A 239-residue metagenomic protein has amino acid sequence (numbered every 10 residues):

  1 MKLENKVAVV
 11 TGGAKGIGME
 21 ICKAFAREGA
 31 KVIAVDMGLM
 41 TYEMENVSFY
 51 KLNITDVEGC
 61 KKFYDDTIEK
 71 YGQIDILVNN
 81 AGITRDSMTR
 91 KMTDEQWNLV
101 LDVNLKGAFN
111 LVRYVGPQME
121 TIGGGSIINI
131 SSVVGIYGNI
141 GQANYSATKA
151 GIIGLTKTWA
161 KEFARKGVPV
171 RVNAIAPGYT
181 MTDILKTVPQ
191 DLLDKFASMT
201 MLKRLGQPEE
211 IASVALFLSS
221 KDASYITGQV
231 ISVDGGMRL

Functional and structural regions predicted by a protein language model:
M88-T89, T93-L101, L185, F196: Substrate-binding pocket helix/loop in short-chain dehydrogenase/reductase
V112, T148, T156: Active-site helix of classical SDR
P117, K161-R165, S224: Alpha-helical segment proximal to the catalytic Tyr-Lys
S132: Residue(s) in the substrate-gating loop at a strand-loop-helix junction that position the organic substrate next
Y137, L216, T227-L239: Short C-terminal tail/terminal secondary-structure segment of NAD(P)H-dependent dehydrogenase/reductase domains
A164, P169-R171, I226-G228: Short, small/polar-rich loop/turn modules that mediate ligand/substrate recognition or access, typified
T200-I211: A conserved structural motif in NAD(P)-dependent oxidoreductases
